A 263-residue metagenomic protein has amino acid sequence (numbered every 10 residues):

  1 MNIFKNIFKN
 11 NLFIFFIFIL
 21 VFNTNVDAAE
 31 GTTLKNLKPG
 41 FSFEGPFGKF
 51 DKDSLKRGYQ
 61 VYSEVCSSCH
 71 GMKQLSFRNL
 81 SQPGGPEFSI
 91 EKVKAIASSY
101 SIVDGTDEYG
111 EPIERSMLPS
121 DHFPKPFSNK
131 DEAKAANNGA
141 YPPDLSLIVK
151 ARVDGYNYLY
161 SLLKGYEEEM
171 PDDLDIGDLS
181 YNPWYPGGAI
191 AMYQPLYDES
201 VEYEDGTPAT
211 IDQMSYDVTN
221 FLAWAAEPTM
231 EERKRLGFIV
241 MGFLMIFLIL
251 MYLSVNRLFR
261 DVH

Functional and structural regions predicted by a protein language model:
M1-F8: N-terminal secretory signal peptides that target proteins for export/translocation
N11-F22: Bacterial N-terminal signal peptides
N23-A28: Sec/Tat signal peptide C-region and signal peptidase I cleavage site
K35-Q60, G71-G85, S89-I90, G206 (+2 more regions): Electrostatic cytochrome c docking/interface patches
Y62-K73, V218: The canonical Cys-X-X-Cys-His
D104-A189: Membrane-proximal low-complexity regions enriched in glycine and acidic/polar residues
W184-P186, M192-E227: Extended, hydrophilic extramembrane loops/domains of integral membrane proteins
R233-L236, M245-H263: Juxtamembrane interface at the cytosolic side of transmembrane helices
